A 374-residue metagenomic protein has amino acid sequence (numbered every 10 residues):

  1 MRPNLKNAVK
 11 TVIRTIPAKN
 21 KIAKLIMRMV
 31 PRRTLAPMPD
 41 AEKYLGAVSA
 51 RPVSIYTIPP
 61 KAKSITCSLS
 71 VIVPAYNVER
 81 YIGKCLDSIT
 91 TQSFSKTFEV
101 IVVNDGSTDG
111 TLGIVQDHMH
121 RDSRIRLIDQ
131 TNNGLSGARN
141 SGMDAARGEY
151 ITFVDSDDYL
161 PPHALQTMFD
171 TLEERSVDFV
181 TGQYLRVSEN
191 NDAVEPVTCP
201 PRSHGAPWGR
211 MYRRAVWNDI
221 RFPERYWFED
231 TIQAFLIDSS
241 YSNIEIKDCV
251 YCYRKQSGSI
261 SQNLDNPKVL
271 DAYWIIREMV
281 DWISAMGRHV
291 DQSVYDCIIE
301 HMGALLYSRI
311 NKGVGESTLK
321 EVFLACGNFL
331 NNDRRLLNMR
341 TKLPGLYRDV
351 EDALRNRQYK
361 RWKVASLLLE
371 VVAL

Functional and structural regions predicted by a protein language model:
R2-P52, V314-L374: Membrane-interface aromatic/basic loop that binds lipid-linked glycans or pyrophosphate carriers, typified by
S54-Y56, V78-T91: Short, well-formed alpha-helical segments that are part of the catalytic scaffolds of diverse glycosyltransferases
K63, D87-T97: Short, acidic, metal-binding catalytic loop of nucleotide-sugar glycosyltransferases
S88, N104-G113, T131-N133, D155: A conserved acidic beta->alpha catalytic loop
Q130-A146: Glycine-rich, basic loop-to-helix element that forms the pyrophosphate-binding segment of sugar-nucleotide handling
I151: Short aromatic/hydrophobic "clamp" motif used to bind/position activated sugar donors
H163-V194: Conserved donor NDP-sugar-binding/catalytic core segment of glycosyltransferases
P196-A272: Conserved nucleotide-sugar donor-binding catalytic segment
